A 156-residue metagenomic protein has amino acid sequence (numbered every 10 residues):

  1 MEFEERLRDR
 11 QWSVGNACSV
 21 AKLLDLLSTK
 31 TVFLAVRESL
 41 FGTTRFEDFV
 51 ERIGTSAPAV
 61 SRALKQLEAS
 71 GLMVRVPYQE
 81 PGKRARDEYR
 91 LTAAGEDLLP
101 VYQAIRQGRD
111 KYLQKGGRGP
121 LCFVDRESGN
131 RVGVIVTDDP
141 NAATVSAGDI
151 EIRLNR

Functional and structural regions predicted by a protein language model:
M1-F3, Q103, Q107-R156: C-terminal regulatory/oligomerization modules of transcriptional regulators
M1-L24, S70: N-terminal leader segment of winged-helix/HTH proteins
E5-R8, L72-Q79, D97-A104: Short, contiguous, well-ordered secondary-structure segments
C18-T55, A59: N-terminal helix-turn-helix DNA-binding core of bacterial DNA-binding proteins
S28, E80-Y102: Basic, amphipathic "hinge/linker" alpha-helix immediately C-terminal to the N-terminal HTH DNA-binding motif
V36, T44-E51, L64, A94 (+2 more regions): Extended, folded domain segments that form the structural surfaces/walls around functional sites
V50-V76: Canonical helix-turn-helix DNA-binding module
S70, A94, E127-S128: Residue-level recognition of short loop/turn positions
